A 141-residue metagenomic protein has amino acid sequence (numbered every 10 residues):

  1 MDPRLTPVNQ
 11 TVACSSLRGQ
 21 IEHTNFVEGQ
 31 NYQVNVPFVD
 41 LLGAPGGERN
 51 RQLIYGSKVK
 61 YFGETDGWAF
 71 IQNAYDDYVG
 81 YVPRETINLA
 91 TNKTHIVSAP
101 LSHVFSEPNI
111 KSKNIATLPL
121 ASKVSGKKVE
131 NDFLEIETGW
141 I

Functional and structural regions predicted by a protein language model:
M1-N9, R49-P83, I115-I141: SH3/SH3-like beta-barrel superfamily modules
Q10-V59, S98-S125: Beta-loop motif signature
E22, A90-T91, I141: General structural signal for secondary-structure boundaries
V39, R84-A90: Structured surface patches comprising rigid loops and adjacent beta-strands/short helices at the edges of well-ordered
A90-S98: Low-complexity, Pro/Ser/Thr- and charge-rich linker/hinge segments at domain boundaries
